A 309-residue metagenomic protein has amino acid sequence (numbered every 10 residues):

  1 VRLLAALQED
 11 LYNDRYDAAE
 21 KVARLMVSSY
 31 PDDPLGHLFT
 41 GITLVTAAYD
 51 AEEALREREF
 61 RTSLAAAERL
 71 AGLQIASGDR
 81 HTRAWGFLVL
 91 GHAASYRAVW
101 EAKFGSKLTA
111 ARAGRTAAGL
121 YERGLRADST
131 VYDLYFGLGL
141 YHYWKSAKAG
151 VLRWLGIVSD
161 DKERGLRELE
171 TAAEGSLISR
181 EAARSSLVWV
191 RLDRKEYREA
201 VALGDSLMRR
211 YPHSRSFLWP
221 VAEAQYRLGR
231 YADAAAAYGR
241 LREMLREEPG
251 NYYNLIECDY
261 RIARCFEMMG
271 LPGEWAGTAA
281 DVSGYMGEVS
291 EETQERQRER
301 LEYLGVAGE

Functional and structural regions predicted by a protein language model:
V1-L3, K145-S146, S176-R184, Y211-P220 (+1 more regions): Generic helix N-cap/helix-start motif at coil->alpha-helix transitions
R2-A6, D10-V22, D32, T40-T130 (+3 more regions): Short coil/linker segments at helix-helix boundaries
A5, F39, T46, V89 (+8 more regions): "A position-specific structural signal for the A-helix of alpha-solenoid helical repeats
V27, S77, L125, E174 (+3 more regions): Short coil/turn linkers that connect adjacent helices within long alpha-helical scaffolds, especially alpha-solenoid
T46-R56, R97-W100, K145-V151, K195-E199 (+3 more regions): Alpha-helical linker/edge segments of TPR/alpha-solenoid repeat scaffolds and analogous pre-/post-domain helices
A118, E122, I157-T171, Y238-E243 (+1 more regions): TPR/TPR-like (Sel1-like) alpha-helical repeat modules
L177-K195, D205, W219-G250: Alpha-helical adaptor scaffolds
